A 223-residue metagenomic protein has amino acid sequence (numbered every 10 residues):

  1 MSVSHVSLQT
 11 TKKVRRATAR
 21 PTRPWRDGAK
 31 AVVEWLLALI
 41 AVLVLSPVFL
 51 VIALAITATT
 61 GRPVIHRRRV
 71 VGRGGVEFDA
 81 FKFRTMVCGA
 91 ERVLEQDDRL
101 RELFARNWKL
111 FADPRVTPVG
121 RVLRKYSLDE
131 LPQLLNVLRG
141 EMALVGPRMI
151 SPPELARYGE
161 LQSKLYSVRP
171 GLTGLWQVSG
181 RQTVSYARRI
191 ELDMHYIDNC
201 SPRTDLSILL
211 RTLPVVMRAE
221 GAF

Functional and structural regions predicted by a protein language model:
M1-R16, P63, L131-F223: Hydrophobic structural segments characteristic of membrane proteins
S2-Q9, H66-R115, T173-E191: Short, glycine-rich, amphipathic interfacial segments at transmembrane boundaries or analogous
V3-H5, Q9, P21-V93, P202 (+1 more regions): A hydrophobic, helix-centered structural microdomain
A17-G28, F111, R115: Juxtamembrane loop-helix boundary motifs flanking transmembrane segments in multi-pass membrane proteins
L123-Q133: Short acidic-aromatic low-complexity motifs
